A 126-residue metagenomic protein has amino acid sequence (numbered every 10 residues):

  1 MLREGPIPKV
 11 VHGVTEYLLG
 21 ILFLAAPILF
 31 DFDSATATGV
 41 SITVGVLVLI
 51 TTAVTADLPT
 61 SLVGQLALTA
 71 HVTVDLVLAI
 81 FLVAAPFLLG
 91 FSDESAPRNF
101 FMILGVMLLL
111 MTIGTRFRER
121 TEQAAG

Functional and structural regions predicted by a protein language model:
M1-L2, R120-G126: Short, charged juxtamembrane terminal tails flanking transmembrane helices
R3-V10, F32-T36, P59-T69, S92-S95: Juxtamembrane loop-transmembrane helix junctions in multi-pass integral membrane proteins, especially the extracellular
Y17-T38: Membrane-helix boundary elements
L24, L49-I50, V83, L109: Hydrophobic residues within the alpha-helical transmembrane core of Major Facilitator Superfamily
D31, A84-F100: Membrane-helix boundary connector in multi-pass membrane proteins
A37-A70, L110, G114-R120: A low-complexity, Ser/Thr/Gly/Pro-enriched, surface-exposed linker/loop concept that marks segments flanking
A70-P86: Hydrophobic alpha-helical membrane segments
S95-F117: Alpha-helical membrane-associated segments of multi-pass integral membrane proteins
